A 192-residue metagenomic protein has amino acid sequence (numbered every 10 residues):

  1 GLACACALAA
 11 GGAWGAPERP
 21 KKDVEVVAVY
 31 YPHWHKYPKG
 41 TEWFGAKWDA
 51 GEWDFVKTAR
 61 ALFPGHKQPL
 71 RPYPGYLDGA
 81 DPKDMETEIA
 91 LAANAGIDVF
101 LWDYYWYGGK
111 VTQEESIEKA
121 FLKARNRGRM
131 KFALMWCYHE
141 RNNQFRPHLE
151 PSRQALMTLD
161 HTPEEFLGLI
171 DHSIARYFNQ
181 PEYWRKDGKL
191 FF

Functional and structural regions predicted by a protein language model:
G1-A9: Bacterial N-terminal signal peptides
A9-G15: Boundary at the C-terminal end of the N-terminal hydrophobic targeting segment
P17-F192: Glycan-processing catalytic domains of CAZymes
